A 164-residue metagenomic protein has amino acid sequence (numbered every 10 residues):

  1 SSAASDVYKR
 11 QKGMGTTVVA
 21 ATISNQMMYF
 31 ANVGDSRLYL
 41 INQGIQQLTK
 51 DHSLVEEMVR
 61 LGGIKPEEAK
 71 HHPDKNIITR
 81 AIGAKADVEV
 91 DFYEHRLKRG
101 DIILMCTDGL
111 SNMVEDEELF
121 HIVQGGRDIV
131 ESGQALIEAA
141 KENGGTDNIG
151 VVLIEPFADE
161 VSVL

Functional and structural regions predicted by a protein language model:
S1-Y8: Short, small-residue-biased leader/transition segments that mark boundaries at the very start of proteins
K9-M14: Catalytic core regions of nucleotide second-messenger enzymes
T16-C106, L110-L164: Conserved subregion of the PPM/PP2C metallophosphatase catalytic domain
